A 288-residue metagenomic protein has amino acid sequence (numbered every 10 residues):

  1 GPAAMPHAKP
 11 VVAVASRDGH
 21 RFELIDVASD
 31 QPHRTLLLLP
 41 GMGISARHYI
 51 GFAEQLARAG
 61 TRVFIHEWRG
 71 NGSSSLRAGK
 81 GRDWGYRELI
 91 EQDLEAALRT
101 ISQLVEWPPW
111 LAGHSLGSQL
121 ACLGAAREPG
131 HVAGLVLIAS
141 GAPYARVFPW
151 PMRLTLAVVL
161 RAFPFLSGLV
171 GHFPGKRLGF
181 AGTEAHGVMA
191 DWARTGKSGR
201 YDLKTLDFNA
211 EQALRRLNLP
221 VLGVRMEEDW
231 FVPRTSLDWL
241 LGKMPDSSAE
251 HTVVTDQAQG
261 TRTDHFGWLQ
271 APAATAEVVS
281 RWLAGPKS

Functional and structural regions predicted by a protein language model:
A3-A28: N-terminal cap/lid segment of alpha/beta-hydrolase-fold proteins
H33, G41-I44: Active-site glycine-rich loops that stabilize anionic/oxyanionic intermediates across multiple enzyme folds
A46-H48, A53-G79: Conserved alpha/beta-hydrolase
D83-S102: Alpha/beta-hydrolase active-site loop
A112-R200: Alpha/beta-hydrolase-fold enzymes
L217, G223-R225: Short beta-strand/loop motif that positions the catalytic acidic residue of the alpha/beta-hydrolase fold
P233-K243: Short alpha-helix in the alpha/beta-hydrolase fold that links the catalytic acid
V253-S288: Catalytic active-site module of serine/aspartate enzymes centered on a nucleophile-bearing elbow/loop
